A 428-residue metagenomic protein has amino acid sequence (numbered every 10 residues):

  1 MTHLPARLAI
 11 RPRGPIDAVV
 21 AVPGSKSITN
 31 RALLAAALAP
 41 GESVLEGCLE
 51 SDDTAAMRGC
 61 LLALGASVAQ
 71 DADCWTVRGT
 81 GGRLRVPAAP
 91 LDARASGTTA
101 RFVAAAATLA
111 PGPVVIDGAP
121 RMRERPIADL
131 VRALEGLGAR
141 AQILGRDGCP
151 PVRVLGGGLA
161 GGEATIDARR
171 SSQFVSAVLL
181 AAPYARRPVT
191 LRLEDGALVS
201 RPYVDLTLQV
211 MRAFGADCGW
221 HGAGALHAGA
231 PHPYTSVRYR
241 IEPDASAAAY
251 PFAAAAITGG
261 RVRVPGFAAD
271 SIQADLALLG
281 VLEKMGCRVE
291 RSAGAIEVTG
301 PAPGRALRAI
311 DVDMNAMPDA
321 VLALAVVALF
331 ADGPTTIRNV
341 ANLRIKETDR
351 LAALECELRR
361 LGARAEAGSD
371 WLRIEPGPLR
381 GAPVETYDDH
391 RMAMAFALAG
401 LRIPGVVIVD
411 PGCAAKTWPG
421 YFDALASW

Functional and structural regions predicted by a protein language model:
M1-W428: Short, structured segments at the rim of ligand-binding sites
